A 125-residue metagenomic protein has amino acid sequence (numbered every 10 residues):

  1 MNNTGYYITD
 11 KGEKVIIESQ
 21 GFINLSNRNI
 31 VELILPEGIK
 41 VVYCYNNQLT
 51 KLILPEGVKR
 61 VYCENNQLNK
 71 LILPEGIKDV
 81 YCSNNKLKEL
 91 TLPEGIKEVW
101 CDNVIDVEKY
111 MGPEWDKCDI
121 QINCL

Functional and structural regions predicted by a protein language model:
M1-L33, N103-L125: N-terminal capping/linker segments that flank leucine-rich repeat
L33-L35, V42, L52-L54, L71-L73 (+2 more regions): Canonical leucine-rich repeat
G38-K40, V58, I77, G95-V99 (+1 more regions): Active-site regions of enzymes building and remodeling cell-envelope glycoconjugates
